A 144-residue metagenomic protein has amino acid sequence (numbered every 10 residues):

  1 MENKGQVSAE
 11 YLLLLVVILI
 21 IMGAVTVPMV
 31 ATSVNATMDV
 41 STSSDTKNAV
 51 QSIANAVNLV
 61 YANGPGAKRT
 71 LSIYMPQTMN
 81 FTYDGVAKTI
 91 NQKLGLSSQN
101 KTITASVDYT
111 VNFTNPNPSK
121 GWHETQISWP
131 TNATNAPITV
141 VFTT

Functional and structural regions predicted by a protein language model:
M1-M29: N-terminal single-pass transmembrane signal-anchor helix
V27-T144: N-terminal export/assembly leader peptides and their processing motifs that target proteins to secretory
